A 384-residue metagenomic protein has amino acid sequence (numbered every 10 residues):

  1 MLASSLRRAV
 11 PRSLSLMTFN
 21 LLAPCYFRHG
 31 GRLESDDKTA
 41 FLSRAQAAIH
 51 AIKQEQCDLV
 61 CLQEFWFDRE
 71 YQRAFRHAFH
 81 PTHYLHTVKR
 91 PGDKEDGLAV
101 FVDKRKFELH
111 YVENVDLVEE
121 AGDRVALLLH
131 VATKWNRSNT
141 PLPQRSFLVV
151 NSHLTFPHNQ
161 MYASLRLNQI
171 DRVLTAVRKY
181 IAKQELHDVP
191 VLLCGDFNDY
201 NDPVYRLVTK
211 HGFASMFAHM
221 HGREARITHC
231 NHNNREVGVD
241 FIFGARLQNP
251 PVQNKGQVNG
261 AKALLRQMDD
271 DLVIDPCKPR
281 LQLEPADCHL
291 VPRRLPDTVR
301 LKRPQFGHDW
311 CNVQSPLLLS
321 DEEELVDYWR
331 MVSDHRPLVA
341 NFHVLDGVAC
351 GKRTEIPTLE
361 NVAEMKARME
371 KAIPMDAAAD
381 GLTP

Functional and structural regions predicted by a protein language model:
M1-H77, E95-D96, I170, D334-P384: N-terminal, active-site-proximal structural segment of metallo-dependent hydrolase catalytic domains
V10-P11, T140-R145, Q184-V189, L281: Short helix-terminating capping/connector loops at secondary-structure junctions
S13, L59-P157, N254-G256, A261-K262 (+3 more regions): Structured beta-strand-rich core segments of catalytic domains in phosphoester-bond hydrolases
S15-L21, A47-Q72, F101, L129 (+5 more regions): Active-site beta-strand/loop signature of hydrolases that rely on acidic residues for catalysis
P24-R28, D68-Q72, D93-A99, L109-H110 (+5 more regions): Short catalytic/ligand-binding loop motif for oxyanion handling, primarily in non-cytosolic enzymes, centered on
R32-D37, N114-E119, L154-R166: Surface-exposed cleft-lining segments at the edges of enzyme active sites
A40-A48, D93, E120-R124, S164-L174 (+2 more regions): Soluble or luminal CAZymes and related metallo-dependent hydrolases
R178-L192, F197-P384: Metal-dependent phosphoester-hydrolase catalytic domains
